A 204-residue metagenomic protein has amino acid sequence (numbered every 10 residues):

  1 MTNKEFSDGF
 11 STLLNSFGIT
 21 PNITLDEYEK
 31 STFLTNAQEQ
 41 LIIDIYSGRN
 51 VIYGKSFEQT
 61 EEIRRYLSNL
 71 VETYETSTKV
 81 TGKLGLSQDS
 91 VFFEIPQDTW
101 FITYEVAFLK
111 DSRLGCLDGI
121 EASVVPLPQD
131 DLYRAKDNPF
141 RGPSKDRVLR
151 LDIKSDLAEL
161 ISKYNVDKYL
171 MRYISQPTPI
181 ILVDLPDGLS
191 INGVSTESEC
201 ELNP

Functional and structural regions predicted by a protein language model:
M1-P204: Glycine-enriched, solvent-exposed interface loops adjoining structured elements
